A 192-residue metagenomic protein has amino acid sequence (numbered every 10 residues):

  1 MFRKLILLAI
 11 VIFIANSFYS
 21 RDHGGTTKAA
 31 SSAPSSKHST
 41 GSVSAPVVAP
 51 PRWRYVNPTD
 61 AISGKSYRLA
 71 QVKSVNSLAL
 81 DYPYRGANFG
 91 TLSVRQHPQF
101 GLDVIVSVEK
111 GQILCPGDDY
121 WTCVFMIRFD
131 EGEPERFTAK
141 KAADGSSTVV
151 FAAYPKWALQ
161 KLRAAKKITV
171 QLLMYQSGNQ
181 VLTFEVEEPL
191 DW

Functional and structural regions predicted by a protein language model:
M1-T26: Alpha-helical transmembrane anchor segments and their immediate juxtamembrane flanks, especially terminal single-pass
Y19-W192: A generic "folded-domain core" signal
